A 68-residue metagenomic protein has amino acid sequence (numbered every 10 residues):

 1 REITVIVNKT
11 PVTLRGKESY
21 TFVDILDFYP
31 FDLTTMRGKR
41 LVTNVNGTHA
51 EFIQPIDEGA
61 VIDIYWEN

Functional and structural regions predicted by a protein language model:
R1-N68: Ubiquitin-like/PB1-type beta-grasp interaction modules and other compact soluble beta-rich domains
